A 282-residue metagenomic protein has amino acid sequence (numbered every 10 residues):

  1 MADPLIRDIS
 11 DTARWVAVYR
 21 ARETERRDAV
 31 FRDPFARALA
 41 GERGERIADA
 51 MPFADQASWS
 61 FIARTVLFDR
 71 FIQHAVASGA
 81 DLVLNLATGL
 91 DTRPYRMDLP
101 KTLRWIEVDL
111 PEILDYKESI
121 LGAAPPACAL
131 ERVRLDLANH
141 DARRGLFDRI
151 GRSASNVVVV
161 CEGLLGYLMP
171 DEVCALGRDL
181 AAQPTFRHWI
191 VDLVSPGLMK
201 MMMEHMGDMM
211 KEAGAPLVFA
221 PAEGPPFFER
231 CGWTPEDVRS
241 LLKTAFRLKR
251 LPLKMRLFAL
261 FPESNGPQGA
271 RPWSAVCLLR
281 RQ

Functional and structural regions predicted by a protein language model:
M1-L84, T88-L135, H140-D141, G145-R149 (+1 more regions): Rossmann-like AdoMet
A142-R143, Y167-L180: A short, conserved alpha-helix within the catalytic core of class I
N156-D171: A short SAM/SAH-binding and catalytic strip from SAM-dependent methyltransferases
V158, G177, Q183-P196: Conserved beta-strand signature within the Rossmann-like core of class I S-adenosyl-L-methionine
M199-A215: Short, glycine-/aromatic-enriched active-site segment of Class I SAM-dependent methyltransferases
A215-S240: Short alpha-helix
E236-L260: Conserved catalytic loop of SAM-dependent methyltransferase domains
R271-Q282: C-terminal lobe and adjacent flexible extensions of AdoMet/dcAdoMet transferase-like proteins
